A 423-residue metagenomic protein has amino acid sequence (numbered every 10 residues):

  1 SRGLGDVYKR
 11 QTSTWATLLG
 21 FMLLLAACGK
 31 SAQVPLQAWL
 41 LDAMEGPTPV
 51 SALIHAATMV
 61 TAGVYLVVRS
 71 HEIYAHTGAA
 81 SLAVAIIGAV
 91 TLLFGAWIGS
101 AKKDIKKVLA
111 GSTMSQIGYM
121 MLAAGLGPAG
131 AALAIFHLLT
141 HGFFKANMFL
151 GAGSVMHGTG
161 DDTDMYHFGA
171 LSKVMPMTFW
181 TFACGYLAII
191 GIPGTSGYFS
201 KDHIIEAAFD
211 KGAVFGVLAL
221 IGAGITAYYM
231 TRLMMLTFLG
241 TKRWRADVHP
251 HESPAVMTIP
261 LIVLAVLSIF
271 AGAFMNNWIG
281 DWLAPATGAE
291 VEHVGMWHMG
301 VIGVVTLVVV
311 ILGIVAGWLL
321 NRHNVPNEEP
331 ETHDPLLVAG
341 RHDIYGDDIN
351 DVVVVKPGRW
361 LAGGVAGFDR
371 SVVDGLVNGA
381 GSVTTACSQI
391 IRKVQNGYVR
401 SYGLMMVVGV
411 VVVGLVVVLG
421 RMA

Functional and structural regions predicted by a protein language model:
S1-G5: Positively charged, low-complexity/disordered segments
D6-V256, L267, A273: Hydrophobic transmembrane alpha-helices and their helix-loop junctions in integral membrane proteins
V60, K145, G224-A227, L264 (+5 more regions): Hydrophobic alpha-helical membrane-embedded or membrane-associated segments
L66, V155, L233, A316-L320 (+1 more regions): Hydrophobic membrane-targeting alpha-helices
K145, G224-R232, V309-E328: Hydrophobic alpha-helical membrane-embedded segments
G185-I189, P260-N277, R359-G363, V411-V413: Hydrophobic alpha-helical membrane-insertion segments
G240, P250-I314: Hard-cation-handling environments
I279-V301, L319-A423: Aromatic-capped, Gly/Pro-kinked transmembrane alpha-helices
